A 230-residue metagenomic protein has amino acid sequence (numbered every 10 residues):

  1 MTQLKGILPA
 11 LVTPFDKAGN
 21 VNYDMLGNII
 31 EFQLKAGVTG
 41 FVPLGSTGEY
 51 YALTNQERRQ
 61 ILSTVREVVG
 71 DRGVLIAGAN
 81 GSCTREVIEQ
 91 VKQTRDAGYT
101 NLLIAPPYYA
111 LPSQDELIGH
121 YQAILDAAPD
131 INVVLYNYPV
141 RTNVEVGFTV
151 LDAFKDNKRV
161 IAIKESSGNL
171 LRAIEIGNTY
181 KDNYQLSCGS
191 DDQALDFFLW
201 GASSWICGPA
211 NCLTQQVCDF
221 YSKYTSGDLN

Functional and structural regions predicted by a protein language model:
T2-E145: Active-site beta->alpha loop and helix N-cap motifs at the rims of alpha/beta catalytic domains
L125-A127, R141-N230: Catalytic alpha/beta core domains of metabolic enzymes, predominantly
